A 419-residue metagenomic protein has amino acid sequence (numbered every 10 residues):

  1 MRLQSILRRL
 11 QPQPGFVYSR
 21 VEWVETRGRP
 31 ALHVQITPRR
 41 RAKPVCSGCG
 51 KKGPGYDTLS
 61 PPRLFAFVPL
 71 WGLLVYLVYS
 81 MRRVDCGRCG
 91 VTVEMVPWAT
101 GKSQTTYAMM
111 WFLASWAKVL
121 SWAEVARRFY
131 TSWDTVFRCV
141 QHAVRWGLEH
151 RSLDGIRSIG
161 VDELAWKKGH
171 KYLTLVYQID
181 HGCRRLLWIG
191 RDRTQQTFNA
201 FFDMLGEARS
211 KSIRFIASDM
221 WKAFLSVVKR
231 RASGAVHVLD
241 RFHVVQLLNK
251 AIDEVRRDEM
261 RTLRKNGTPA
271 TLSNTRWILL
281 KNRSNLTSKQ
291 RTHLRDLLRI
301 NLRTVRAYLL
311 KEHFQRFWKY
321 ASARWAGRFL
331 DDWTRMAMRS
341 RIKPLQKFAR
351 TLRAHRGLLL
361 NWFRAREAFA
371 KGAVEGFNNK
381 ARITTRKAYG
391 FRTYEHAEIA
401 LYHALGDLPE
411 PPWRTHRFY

Functional and structural regions predicted by a protein language model:
M1-P14, L408-Y419: Intrinsically disordered, low-complexity and often Lys/Arg-enriched segments
Y18-Q35, P61-V75: Short Cys/His-rich Zn2+-coordinating modules
R41-P44, R83: Residues immediately within or flanking Cys/His clusters that coordinate Zn2+ in small zinc-binding modules
K43, G48, K52-P54, K168-K171 (+5 more regions): Acidic/histidine-rich catalytic cores and adjacent linkers of DNA breakage/strand-transfer/modification proteins
G50-H170, K211: Short, positively charged, Gly/Tyr-enriched micro-motifs that form contact patches at catalytic or ligand/partner
K102-A114, A123, W188-R191, I213-R214 (+3 more regions): Acidic, glycine-enriched active-site microenvironments
K102-T105, L186-R209: Active-site beta-loop-alpha junctions of metal-dependent nucleic acid enzymes, especially the RNase H-like/DDE
V244-K265: Short alpha-helix plus adjacent loop in nuclease-associated cores
